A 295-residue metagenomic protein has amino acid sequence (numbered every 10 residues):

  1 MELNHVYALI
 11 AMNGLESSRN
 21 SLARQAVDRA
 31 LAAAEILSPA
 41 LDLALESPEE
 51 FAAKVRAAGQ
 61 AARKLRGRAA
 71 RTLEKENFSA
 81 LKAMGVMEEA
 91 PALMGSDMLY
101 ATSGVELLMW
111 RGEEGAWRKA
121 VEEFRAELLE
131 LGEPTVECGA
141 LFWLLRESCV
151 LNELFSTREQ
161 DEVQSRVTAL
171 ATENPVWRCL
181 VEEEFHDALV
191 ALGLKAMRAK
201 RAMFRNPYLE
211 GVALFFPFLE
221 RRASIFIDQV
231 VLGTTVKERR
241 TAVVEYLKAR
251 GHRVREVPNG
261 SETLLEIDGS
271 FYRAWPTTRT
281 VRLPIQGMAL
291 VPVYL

Functional and structural regions predicted by a protein language model:
M1-T72: Short, amphipathic alpha-helical interface elements at domain boundaries that mediate macromolecular binding
A32-L43, K82-A92, R253: A short, conserved structural fragment
A44-M84, M98-G139: Short, amphipathic alpha-helical interaction segments positioned at domain boundaries
K54-R56, E266-L295: Long, continuous compositionally biased terminal/linker segments
W110-E114, R118-Y208: Short hydrophobic helical membrane-anchoring segments positioned at the boundary with long low-complexity
M197-G233, R240-A242: An N-terminal amphipathic alpha-helical segment
V236-V254: Amphipathic alpha-helical segments
N259-S261: Long, solvent-exposed non-transmembrane regions
